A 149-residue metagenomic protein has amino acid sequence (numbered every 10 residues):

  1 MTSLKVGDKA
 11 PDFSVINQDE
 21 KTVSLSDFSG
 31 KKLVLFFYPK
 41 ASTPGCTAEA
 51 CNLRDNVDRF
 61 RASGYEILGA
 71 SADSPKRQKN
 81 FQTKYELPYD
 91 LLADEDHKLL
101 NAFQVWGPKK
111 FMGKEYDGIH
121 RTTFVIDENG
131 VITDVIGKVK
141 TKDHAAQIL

Functional and structural regions predicted by a protein language model:
M1-L149: Chalcogenol-based redox active-site neighborhoods
